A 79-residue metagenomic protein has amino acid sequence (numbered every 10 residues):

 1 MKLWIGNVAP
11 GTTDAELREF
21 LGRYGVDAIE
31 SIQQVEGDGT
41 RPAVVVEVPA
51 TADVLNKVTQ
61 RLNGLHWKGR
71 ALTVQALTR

Functional and structural regions predicted by a protein language model:
M1-A76: Canonical RRM/RBD RNA-binding surface and closely related RRM-like beta-sheet modules in eukaryotic RNA-binding proteins
